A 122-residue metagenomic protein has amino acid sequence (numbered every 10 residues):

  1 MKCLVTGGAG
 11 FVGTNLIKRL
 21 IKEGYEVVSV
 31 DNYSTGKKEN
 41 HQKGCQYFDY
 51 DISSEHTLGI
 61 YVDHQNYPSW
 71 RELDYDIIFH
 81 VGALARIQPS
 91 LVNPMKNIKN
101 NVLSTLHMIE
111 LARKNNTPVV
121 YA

Functional and structural regions predicted by a protein language model:
M1-A122: N-terminal Rossmann-like NAD(P)+-binding domain of SDR-like oxidoreductases, especially those catalyzing
